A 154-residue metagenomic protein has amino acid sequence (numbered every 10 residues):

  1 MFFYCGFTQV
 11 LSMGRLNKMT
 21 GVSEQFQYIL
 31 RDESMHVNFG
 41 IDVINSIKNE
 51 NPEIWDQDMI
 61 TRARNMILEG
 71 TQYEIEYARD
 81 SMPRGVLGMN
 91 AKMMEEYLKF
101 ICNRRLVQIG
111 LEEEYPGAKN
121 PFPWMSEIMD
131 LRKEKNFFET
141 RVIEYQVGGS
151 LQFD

Functional and structural regions predicted by a protein language model:
M1-D154: Non-heme di-metal
